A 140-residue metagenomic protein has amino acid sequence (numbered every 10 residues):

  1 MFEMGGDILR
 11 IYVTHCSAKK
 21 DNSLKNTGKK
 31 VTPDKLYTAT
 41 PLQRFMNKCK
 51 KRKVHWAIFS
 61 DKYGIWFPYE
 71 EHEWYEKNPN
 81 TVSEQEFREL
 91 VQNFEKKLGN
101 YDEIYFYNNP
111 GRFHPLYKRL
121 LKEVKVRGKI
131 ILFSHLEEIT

Functional and structural regions predicted by a protein language model:
M1-T140: Peripheral peptide segments
